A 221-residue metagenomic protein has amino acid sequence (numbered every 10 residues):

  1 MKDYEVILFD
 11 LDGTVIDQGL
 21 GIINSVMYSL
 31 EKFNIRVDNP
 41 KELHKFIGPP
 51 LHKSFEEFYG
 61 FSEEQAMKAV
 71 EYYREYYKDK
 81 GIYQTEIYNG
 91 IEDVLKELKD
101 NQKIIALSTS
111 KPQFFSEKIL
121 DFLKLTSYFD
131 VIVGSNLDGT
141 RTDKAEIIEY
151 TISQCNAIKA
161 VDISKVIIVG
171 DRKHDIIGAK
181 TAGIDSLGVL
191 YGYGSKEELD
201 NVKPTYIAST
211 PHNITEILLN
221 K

Functional and structural regions predicted by a protein language model:
M1-K45, Y59: Active-site neighborhood of HAD-like aspartate-dependent phosphohydrolases
V6, K144-I176: Conserved Lys-Pro-Asp/Glu-containing loop-to-beta segment of HAD-superfamily phosphomonoesterases, centered on
V26, V94-L120, V133: Substrate-recognition element of Asp-dependent hydrolases with the DxDx(T/V) motif
S29-L30, P50-E63, I119, T151-C155: Helix-loop "lid/cap" segments that line or gate small-molecule binding pockets
R36, T126-D130, I158, T205: Conserved H-loop
E56-D93: Metal-dependent phosphoesterase signature
T126-R141: A short, structured active-site edge motif that brings together acidic residues
I168-Y206: Acidic, Mg2+-coordinating phosphoryl-transfer loop and its flanking beta/alpha structural elements, shared across
